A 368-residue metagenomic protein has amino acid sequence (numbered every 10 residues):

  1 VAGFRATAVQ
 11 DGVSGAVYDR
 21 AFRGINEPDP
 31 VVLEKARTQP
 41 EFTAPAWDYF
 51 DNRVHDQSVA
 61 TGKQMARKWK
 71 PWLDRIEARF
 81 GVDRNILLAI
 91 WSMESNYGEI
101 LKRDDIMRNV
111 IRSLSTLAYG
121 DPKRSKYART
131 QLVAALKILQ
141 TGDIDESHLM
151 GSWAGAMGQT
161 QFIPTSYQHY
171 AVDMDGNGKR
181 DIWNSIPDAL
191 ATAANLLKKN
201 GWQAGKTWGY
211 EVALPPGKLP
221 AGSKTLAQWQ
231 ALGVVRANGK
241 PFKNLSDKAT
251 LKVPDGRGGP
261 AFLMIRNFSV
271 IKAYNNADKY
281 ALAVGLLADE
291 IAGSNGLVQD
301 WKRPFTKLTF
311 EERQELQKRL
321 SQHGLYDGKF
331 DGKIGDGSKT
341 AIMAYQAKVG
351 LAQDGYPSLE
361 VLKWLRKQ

Functional and structural regions predicted by a protein language model:
V1-A2, A6, G12, A16-R67 (+1 more regions): N-terminal export signals and maturation junctions of secreted/periplasmic proteins
G3, T7, V13, V17-R20 (+16 more regions): Extracytoplasmic/secreted proteins, especially bacterial periplasmic and envelope-associated proteins
R5-Y18, R23-P30, A78-G81, S92-E99 (+10 more regions): Sec-exported extracytoplasmic/periplasmic mature domains
V13-F22, D83-A89, E146-G151, N177-D181 (+4 more regions): Surface-exposed patches in mature extracellular/periplasmic domains of secreted proteins
A16-F42, W91-S95, D105-R112, E211-P216 (+2 more regions): Acidic helix-start/capping segments at beta-turn-to-alpha-helix junctions
F42-A194, K198, W208: Acidic/His-rich structured neighborhood in mature extracellular/periplasmic domains
R112-G120, A134-I138, A221-Q368: Cell-envelope/ECM-targeting effectors and their regulatory/trafficking segments
E146-A273, A281, Q299-D300: Flexible, glycine-rich surface segments
